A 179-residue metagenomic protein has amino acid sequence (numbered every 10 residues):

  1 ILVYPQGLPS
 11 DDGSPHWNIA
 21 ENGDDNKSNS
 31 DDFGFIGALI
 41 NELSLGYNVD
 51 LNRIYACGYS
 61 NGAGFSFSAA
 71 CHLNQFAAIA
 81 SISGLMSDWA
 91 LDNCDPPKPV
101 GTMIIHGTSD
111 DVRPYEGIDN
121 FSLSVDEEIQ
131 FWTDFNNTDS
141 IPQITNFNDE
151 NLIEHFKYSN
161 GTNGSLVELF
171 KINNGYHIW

Functional and structural regions predicted by a protein language model:
I1-Q6, R53-G58, G64-F67, A77-S83 (+5 more regions): Structural recognition of the beta-strand scaffold that forms the well-ordered cores of secreted hydrolase catalytic
I1-Y55, Y59, G64, S68 (+2 more regions): Serine-hydrolase catalytic machinery in alpha/beta-hydrolase-like enzymes
S10-G13, W17-I19, G23-D24, S28-S30 (+7 more regions): Terminal and linker regions of secretory-pathway proteins
G13, D32, R53, F65 (+5 more regions): Residues that flank catalytic or metal-binding motifs in active/ligand-binding sites
N48-D50, N61, C71-N74, C94-P99 (+2 more regions): Extracellular/periplasmic catalytic domains that process cell-envelope and extracellular macromolecules
A77-N163: The feature captures the conserved acid-bearing segment of alpha/beta-hydrolase catalytic domains
